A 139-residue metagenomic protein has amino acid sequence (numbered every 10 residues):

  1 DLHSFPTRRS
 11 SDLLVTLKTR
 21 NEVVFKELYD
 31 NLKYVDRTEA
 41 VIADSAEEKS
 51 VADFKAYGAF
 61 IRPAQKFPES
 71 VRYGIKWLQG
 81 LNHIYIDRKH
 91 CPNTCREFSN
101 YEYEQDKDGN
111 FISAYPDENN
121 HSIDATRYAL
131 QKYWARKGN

Functional and structural regions predicted by a protein language model:
L2-S10: Short, small-residue-biased leader/transition segments that mark boundaries at the very start of proteins
P6, I42, S99, T126-R127: Residue-level recognition of well-ordered secondary-structure positions
S11-Y115, R136: Mg2+-dependent endonuclease catalytic cores in nucleic-acid-processing enzymes, primarily RNase H-like
P116-N139: Charge-patterned, long linear interaction tracts outside catalytic cores
